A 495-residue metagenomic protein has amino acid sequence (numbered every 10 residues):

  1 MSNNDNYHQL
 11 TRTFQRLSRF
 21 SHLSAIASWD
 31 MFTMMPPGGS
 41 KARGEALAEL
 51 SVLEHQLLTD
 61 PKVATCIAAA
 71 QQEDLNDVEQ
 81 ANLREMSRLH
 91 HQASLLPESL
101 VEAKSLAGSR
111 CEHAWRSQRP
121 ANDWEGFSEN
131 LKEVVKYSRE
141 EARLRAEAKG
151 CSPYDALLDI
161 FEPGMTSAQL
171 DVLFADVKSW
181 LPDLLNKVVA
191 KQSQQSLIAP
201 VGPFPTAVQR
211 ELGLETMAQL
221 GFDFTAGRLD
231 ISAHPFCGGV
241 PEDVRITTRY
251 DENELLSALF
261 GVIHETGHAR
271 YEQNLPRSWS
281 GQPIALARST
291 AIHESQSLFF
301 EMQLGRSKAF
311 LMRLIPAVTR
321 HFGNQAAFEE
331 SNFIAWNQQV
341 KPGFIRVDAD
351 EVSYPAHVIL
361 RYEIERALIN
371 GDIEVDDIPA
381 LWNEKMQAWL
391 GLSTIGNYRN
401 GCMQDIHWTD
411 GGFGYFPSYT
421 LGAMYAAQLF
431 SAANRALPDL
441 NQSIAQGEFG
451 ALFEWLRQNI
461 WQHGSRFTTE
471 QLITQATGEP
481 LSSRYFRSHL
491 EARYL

Functional and structural regions predicted by a protein language model:
S2-N3, A25, G38-A42, H55-T59 (+2 more regions): C-terminal, non-catalytic "cap/extension" segments appended to globular domains
S2-P163, E491-L495: A well-structured
L10, A146, H264, S297 (+3 more regions): Divalent metal-coordination and catalytic microenvironments
L10, S257-R277, E294-L298: Active-site recognition of the HExxH zinc-binding catalytic motif
A42, A103, N130-E133, L173 (+11 more regions): Secondary-structure capping and boundary motifs in well-ordered enzyme cores
K104-L255, Y494: Contiguous, non-catalytic segments that form substrate-binding/exosite surfaces or channel walls
F174, K178-L181, T206-R210, T216-D230 (+2 more regions): All-alpha helical catalytic cores of prenyl diphosphate-utilizing isoprenoid enzymes
L286-A327: Post-HExxH zinc-binding segment in Zn-dependent metallohydrolases
